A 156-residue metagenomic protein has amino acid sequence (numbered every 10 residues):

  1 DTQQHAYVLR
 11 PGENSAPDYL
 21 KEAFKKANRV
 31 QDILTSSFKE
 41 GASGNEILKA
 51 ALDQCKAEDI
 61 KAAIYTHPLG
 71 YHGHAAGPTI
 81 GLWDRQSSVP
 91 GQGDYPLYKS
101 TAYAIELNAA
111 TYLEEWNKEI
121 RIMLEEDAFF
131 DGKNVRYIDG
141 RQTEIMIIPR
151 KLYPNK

Functional and structural regions predicted by a protein language model:
D1-K156: Active-site neighborhoods and metal-handling regions in enzymes and metal-associated proteins
